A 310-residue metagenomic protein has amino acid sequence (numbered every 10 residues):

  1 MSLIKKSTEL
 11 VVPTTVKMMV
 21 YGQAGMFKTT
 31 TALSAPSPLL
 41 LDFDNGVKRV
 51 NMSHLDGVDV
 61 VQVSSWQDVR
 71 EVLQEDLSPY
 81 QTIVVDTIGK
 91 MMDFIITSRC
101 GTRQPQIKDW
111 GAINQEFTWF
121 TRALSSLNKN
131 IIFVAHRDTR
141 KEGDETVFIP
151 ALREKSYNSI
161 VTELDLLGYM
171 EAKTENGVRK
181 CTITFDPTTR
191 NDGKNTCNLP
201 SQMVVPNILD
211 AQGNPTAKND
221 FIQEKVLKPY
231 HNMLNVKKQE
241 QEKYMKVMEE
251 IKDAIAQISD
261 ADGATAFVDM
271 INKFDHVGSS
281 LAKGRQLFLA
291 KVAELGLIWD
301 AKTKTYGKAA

Functional and structural regions predicted by a protein language model:
S2-S78, T303: Conserved P-loop
K5, Q23, N130-V205: Phosphate-binding/switch region of NTP-binding enzymes
L10, G22, M26-F27, A35 (+1 more regions): Interfaces that engage single-stranded nucleic acids at replication/repair/recombination sites
M19, T82-V84, I132-F133: Structural motif
T30, V50, F94-I95, E142-D144 (+1 more regions): Short glycine-/acidic-enriched loop or helix-start segments at secondary-structure transitions that form or flank
A35-P36, E142, R179-C181, F185-K194 (+1 more regions): Phosphate-handling catalytic cores of nucleic-acid transaction enzymes
T87-N158: P-loop NTPase motor core
